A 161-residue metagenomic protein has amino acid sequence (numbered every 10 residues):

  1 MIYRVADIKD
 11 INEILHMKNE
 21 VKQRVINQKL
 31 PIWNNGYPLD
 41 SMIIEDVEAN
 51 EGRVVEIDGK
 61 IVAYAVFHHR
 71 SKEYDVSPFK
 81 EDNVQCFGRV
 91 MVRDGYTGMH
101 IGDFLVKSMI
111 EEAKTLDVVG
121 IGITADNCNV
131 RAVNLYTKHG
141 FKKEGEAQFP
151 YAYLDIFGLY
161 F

Functional and structural regions predicted by a protein language model:
I2-H16: A short beta-loop-alpha structural element at the N-terminal edge of CoA-dependent acyl/N-acetyltransferase catalytic
I8, R24-N27, I32-D94, V106: Acetyl-CoA-dependent GNAT
K9-E13, I61-V62, V130-R131: Short alpha-helical
E13-H16, E20, M42, F104 (+2 more regions): Alpha-helical elements of Rossmann-like donor-binding domains used by nucleotide-donor carbohydrate transfer enzymes
E81-V84, V119, D126-V133, T137-H139 (+1 more regions): C-terminal "cap" of GNAT-fold acetyltransferases
V92, G98-E111, N134-K138: Conserved acetyl-CoA-binding loop-helix of GNAT-fold acetyltransferases
V106, A113-T124: Conserved GNAT acetyl-CoA-binding A-motif
